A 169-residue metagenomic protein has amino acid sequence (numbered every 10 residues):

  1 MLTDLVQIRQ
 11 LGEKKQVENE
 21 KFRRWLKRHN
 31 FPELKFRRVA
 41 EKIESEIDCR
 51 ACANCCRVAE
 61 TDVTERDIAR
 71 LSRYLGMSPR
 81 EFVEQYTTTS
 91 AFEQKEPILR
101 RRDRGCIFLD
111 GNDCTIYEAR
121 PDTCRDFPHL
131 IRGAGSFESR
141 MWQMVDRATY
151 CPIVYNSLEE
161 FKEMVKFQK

Functional and structural regions predicted by a protein language model:
M1-K169: Short loop/turn segments that flank or connect secondary-structure elements
